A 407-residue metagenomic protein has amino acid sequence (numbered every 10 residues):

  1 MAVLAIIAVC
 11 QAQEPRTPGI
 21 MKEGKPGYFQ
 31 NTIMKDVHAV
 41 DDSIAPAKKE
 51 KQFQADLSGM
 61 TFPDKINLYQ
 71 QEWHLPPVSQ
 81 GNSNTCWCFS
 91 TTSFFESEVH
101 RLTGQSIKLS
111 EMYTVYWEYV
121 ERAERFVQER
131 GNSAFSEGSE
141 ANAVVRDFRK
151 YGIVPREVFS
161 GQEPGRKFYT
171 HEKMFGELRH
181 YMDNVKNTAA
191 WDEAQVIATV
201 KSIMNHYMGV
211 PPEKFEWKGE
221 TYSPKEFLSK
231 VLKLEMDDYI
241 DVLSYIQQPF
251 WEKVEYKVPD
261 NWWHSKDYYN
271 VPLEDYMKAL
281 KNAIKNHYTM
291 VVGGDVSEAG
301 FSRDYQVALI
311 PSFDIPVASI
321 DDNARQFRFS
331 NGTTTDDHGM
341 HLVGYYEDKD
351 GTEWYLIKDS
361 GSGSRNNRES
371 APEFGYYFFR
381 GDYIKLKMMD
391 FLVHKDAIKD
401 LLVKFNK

Functional and structural regions predicted by a protein language model:
M1-P15: Bacterial Sec-dependent N-terminal signal peptides
E14-P76: N-terminal regions that are enriched for targeting/export leaders and immediately downstream pro/stem segments
E14-R16, A198-K407: Active-site signature of cysteine proteases
E72-N84, E129-S136, W263-N270, A279-L280 (+1 more regions): Second-shell loop/turn segments in exported
S83, W87-T103: Alpha-helical support elements that line or immediately flank enzyme active sites and cofactor-binding pockets
C88, Y113-Y116, V144-D147, P155-V158 (+4 more regions): Structural recognition of the beta-strand scaffold that forms the well-ordered cores of secreted hydrolase catalytic
T92-F94, Y119-R122, P155, P164 (+3 more regions): Solvent-exposed loop/turn segments at secondary-structure junctions within structured extracellular/periplasmic domains
K108-K218: Papain-like cysteine protease catalytic cores
